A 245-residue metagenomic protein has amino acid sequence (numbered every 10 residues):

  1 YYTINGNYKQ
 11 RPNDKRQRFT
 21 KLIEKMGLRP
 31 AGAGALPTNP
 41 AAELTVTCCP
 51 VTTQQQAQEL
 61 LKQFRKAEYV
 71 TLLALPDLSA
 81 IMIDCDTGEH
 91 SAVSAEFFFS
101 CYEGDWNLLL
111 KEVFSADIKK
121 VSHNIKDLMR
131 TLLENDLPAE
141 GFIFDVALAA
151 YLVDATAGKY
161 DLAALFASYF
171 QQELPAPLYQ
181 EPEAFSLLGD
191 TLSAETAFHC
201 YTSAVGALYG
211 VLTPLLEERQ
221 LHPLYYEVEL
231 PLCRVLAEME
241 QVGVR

Functional and structural regions predicted by a protein language model:
Y1-N39, E140, L165, Q180-R245: Mixed-charge, glycine-rich, non-catalytic linkers/tails in nucleic-acid processing enzymes
I4, T45, Q55, L137 (+3 more regions): Sparse, context-dependent recognition of short Cys/His-centered cofactor- or disulfide-binding micro-motifs
N7-F114, I118-K119: Long, highly charged low-complexity segments
A67-E217: Conserved DEDDh/DEDDy metal-dependent 3′-5′ exonuclease domain
